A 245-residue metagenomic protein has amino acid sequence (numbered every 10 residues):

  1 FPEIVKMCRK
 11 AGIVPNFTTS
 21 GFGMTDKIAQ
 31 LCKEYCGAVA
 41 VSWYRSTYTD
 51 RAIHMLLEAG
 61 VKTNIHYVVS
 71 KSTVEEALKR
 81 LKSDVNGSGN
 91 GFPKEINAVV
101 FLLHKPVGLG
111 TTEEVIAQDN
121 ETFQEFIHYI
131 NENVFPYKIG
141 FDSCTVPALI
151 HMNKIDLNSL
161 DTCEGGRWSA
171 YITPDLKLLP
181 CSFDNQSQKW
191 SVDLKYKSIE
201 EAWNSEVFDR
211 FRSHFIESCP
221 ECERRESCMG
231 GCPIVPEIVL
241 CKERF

Functional and structural regions predicted by a protein language model:
F1, T49, V74, D119-I127 (+4 more regions): A structural signal for well-ordered alpha-helical scaffolds and beta->alpha junctions
F1-H104: Radical SAM/AdoMet-radical enzyme domain recognition
D26-I28, D50, V74-E76, G110 (+3 more regions): Generic domain-boundary/flexible-linker signal
G37, V61, F135, W168 (+2 more regions): Generic structural signal for secondary-structure transition and capping sites
T47-Y48, S72-V74, P106-L109, C144-I150 (+1 more regions): A short acidic, often aromatic-flanked loop/helix-cap motif at beta-alpha or helix-coil junctions that lines enzyme
G91, E95-S187, S227: A C-terminal junction/extension of Radical SAM enzymes
K177-L178, S182-F245: Flexible mid-to-C-terminal extensions adjoining Fe-S/redox cofactors in radical SAM and related proteins
